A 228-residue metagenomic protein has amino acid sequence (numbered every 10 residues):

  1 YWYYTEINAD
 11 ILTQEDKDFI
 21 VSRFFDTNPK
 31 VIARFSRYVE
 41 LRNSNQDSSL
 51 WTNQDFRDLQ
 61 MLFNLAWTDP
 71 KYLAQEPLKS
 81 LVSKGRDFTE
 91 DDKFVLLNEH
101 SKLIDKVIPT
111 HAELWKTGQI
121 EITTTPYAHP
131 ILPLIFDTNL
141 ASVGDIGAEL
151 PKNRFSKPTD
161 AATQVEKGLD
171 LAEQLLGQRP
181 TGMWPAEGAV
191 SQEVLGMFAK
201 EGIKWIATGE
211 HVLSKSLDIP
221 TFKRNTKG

Functional and structural regions predicted by a protein language model:
Y1-G228: Carbohydrate-active enzymes and regulators
